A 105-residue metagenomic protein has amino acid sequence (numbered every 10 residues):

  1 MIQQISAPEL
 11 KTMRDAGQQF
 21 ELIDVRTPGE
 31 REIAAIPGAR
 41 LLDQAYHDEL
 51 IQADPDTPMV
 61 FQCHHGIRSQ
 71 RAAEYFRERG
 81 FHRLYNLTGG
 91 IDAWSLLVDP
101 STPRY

Functional and structural regions predicted by a protein language model:
M1-E21, V25-P58, I67-Y105: Rhodanese-like catalytic fold shared by cysteine-dependent sulfurtransferases and DSP/PTP-type phosphatases
Q62: Short, surface-exposed ligand- or partner-binding patches at beta-edge/loop junctions that are enriched in aromatics
